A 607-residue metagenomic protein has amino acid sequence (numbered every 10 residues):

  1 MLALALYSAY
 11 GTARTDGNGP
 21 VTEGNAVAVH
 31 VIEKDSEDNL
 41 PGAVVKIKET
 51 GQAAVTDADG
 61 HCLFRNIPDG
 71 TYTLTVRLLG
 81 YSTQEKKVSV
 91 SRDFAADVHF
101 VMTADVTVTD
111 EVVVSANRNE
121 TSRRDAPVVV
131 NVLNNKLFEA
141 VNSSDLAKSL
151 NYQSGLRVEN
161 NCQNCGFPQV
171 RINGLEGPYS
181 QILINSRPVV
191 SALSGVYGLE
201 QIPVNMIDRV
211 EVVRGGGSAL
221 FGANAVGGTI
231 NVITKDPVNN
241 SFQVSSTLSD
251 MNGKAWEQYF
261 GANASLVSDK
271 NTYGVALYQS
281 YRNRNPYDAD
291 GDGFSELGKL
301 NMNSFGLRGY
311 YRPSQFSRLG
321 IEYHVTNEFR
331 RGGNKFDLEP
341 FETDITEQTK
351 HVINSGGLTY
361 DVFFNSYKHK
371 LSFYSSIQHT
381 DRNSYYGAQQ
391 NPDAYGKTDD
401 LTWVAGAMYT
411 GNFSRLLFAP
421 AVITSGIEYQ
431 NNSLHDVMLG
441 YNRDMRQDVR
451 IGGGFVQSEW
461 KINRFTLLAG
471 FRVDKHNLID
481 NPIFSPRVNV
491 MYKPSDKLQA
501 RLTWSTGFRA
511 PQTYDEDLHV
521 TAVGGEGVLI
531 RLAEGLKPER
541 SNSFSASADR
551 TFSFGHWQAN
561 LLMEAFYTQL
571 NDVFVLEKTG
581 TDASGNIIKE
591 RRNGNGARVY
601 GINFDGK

Functional and structural regions predicted by a protein language model:
D16-G17, G24, H30-K48, R77-Y81 (+4 more regions): Short, acidic, small-residue-rich periplasmic hinge/interaction motif at the N-terminus of Gram-negative outer-membrane
T50-H61: Short, acidic Ser/Thr/Gly-rich low-complexity loop/linker segments typical of extracellular and cell-surface proteins
R65, Q169-R171, R187-R214, K235 (+1 more regions): Short acidic/polar hinge/loop motifs at secondary-structure boundaries that mediate gating or recognition
A147-P188, D208: Extracytoplasmic beta-strand/coil segments of soluble accessory domains associated with Gram-negative outer-membrane
S191-L193, M206-D208, A219-N231, K235-D290 (+1 more regions): Outer-membrane beta-barrel translocator/receptor signature
A262, S372-Y386, R501, G535-R592 (+1 more regions): Membrane-embedded beta-barrel scaffold of Gram-negative outer-membrane proteins
R284-S304, Y310-L371, I377-D400: Flexible loop and strand-edge segments within Gram-negative outer membrane beta-barrel domains
S314, F418-T424, E428, V437-Q569: Structural signature of Gram-negative outer-membrane beta-barrels, strongest in the C-terminal barrel of TonB-dependent
